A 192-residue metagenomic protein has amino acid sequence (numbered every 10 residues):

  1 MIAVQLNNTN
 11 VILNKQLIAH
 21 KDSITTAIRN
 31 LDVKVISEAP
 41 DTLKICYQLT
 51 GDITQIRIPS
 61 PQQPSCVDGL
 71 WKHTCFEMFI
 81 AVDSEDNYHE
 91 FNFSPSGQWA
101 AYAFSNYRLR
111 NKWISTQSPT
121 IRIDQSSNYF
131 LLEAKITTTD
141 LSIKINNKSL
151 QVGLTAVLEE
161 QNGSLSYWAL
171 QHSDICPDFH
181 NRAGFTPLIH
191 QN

Functional and structural regions predicted by a protein language model:
M1-S60, G69, Q171-N192: Order/disorder boundary and secretion-linked terminal/linker segments
M1-T9, V67-Y88, N146-N192: Acidic/polar low-complexity flexible segments
T25-A27, S37-L43, L70-K72, E85 (+2 more regions): Solvent-exposed loop and beta-edge segments used for protein-protein assembly and interaction
L31-S37, Q117-Q125: Short amphipathic beta-strand and strand-loop transition segments with alternating hydrophobic
L31-V33, I45, F76, L132-A134 (+1 more regions): Hydrophobic residues positioned within well-ordered beta-strands of beta-sheet architectures
S37-A39, L49-I53, V82, I136-D140 (+1 more regions): Beta-strand elements of well-folded, non-transmembrane domains
S65-Q117, R122: Extracellular/luminal beta-rich ligand-recognition and adhesion surfaces characterized by aromatic-Gly/Pro-enriched
S126-S142: Localized edge beta-strand/strand-to-loop motifs within extracellular or lumenal beta-rich domains
